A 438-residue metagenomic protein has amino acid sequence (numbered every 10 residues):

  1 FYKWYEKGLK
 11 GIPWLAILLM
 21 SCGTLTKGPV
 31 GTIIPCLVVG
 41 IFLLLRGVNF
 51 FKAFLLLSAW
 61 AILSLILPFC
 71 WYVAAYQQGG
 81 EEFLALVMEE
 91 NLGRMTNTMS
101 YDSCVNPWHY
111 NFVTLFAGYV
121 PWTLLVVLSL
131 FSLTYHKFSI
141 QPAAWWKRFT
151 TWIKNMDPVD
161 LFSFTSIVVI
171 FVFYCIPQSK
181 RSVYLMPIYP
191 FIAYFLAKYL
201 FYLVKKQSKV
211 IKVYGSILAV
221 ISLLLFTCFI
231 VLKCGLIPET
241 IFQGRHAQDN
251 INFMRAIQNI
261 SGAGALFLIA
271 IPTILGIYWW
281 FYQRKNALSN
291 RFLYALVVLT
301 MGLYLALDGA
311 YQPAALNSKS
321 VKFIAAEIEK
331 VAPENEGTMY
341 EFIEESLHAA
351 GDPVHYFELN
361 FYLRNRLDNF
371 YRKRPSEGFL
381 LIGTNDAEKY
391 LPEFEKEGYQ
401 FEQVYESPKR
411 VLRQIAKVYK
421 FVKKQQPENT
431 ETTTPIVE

Functional and structural regions predicted by a protein language model:
F1-P13, L200: Membrane-interface transmembrane helices that cradle and orient dolichyl/undecaprenyl
W4, L18, T26, G31-Q178 (+3 more regions): Transmembrane-lumen/periplasm boundary regions of multi-pass, lipid-linked membrane glycan transferases
G11-I12, V30, A85, M186: Residue-level recognition of membrane-helix boundary sites in multi-pass small-molecule transporters
P13-M20: Alpha-helical transmembrane segments of multi-pass membrane proteins
W14, Y135-E438: Membrane-embedded architecture of ER/inner-membrane glycosylation machinery
L19, W71-Y72, A325, Y356: Generic structural marker for isolated residues within well-ordered, non-membrane alpha-helices of soluble domains
